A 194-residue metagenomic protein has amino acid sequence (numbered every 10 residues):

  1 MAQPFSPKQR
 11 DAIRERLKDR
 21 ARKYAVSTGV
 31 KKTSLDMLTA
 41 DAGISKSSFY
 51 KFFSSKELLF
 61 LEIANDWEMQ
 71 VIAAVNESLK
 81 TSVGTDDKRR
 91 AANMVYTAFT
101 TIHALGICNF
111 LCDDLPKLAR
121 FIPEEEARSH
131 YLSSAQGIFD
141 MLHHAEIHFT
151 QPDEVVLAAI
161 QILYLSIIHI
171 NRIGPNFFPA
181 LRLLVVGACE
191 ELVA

Functional and structural regions predicted by a protein language model:
M1-A12: N-terminal intrinsically disordered/low-complexity leader segments
R16-K23, S27, D41, L58-S78 (+3 more regions): Alpha-helical structural segments
V30-A40: Ser/Thr-centered, proline-biased regulatory motifs and S/T-rich low-complexity segments located at helix/coil boundaries
G43-F53: Short hydrophobic/aromatic patch on the recognition helix
E62, N76-A104: Hydrophobic alpha-helical connector segments
I72, N76, A119-L157, P179: Amphipathic alpha-helical packing segments from all-alpha helical-bundle domains
L111-R120: Short linear capping/connector segments at secondary-structure termini
H143-A188: Hydrophobic/aromatic-rich alpha-helical bundle segments in the mid-to-C-terminal region
